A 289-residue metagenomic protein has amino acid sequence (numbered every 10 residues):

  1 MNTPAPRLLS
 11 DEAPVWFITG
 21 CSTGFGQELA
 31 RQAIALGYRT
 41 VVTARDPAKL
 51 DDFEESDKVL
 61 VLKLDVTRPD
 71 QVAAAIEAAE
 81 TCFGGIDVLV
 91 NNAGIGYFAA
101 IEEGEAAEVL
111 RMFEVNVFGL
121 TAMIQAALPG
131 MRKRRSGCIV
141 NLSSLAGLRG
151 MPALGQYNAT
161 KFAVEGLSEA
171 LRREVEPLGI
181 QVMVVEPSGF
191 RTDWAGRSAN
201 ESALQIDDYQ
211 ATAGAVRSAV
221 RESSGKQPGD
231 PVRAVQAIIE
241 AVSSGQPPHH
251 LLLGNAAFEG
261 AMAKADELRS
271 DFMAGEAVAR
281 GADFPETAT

Functional and structural regions predicted by a protein language model:
S22-T23: Conserved glycine-rich cofactor-binding loop
L64-A74, A106: The beta1-alpha1 cofactor-binding region of Rossmann-like NAD(H)/NADP(H)-dependent oxidoreductases
A78-N91, Y97: A glycine-rich helix->loop->beta "capping" turn within Rossmann-like NAD(P)(H)-dependent oxidoreductase domains
A100-I101, E108-L110: Substrate-binding pocket helix/loop in short-chain dehydrogenase/reductase
I124, T160: Active-site helix of classical SDR
S144: Residue(s) in the substrate-gating loop at a strand-loop-helix junction that position the organic substrate next
P177-P248: SDR active-site lid
